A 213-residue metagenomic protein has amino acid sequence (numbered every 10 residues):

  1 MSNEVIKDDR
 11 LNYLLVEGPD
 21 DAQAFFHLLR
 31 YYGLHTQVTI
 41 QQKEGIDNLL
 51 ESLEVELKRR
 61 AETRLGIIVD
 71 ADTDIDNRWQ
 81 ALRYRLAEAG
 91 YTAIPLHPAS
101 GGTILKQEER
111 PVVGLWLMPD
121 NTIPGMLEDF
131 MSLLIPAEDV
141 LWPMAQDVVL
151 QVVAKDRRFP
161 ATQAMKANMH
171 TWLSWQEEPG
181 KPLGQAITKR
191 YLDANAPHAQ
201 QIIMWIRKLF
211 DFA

Functional and structural regions predicted by a protein language model:
S2-D9, H27-V38, S52-R64, A71-A213: C-terminal accessory helical subdomains adjacent to catalytic cores in phosphodiester- and nucleotide-handling enzymes
L14-E17: Short hydrophobic beta-strand that contains or immediately precedes a catalytic carboxylate
P19, Q42-I46, V69-R78: Acidic, metal-coordinating catalytic cores used for nucleic-acid/nucleotide bond scission and strand-transfer chemistry
D21-F25: Short N-terminal binding/cap micro-motifs at the start of the first secondary-structure element
Y31, K43-L50: Eukaryotic endosomal/vacuolar membrane-trafficking regulators centered on PX-domain-mediated PI3P pathways
